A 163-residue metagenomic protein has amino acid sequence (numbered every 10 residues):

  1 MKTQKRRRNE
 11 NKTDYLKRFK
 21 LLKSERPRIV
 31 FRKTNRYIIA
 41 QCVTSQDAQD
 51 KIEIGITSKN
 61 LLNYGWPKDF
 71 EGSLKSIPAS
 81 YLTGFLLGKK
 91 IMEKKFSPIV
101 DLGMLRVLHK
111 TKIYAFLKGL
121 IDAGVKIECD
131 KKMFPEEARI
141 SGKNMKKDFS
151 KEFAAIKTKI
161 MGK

Functional and structural regions predicted by a protein language model:
M1-K163: Ribosome-associated RNA-binding proteins
